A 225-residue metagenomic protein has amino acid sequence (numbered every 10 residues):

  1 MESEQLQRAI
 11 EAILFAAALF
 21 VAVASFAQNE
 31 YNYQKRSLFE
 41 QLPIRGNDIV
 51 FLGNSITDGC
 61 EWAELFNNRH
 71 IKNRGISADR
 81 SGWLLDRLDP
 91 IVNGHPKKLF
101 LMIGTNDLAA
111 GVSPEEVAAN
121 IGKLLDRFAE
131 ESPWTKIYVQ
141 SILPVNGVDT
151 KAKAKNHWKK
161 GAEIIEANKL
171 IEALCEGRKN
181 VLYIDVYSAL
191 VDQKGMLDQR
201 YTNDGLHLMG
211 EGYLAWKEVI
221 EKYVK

Functional and structural regions predicted by a protein language model:
E2-I13: Bacterial N-terminal signal peptides that target proteins for export
F15-L19, N146-K225: Catalytic His-Asp segment of secreted/periplasmic serine-dependent ester chemistry enzymes
S25-K98: Serine-esterase "nucleophile elbow" of acetyl-processing enzymes
N73, T105-V117, A154-K160: Surface-exposed cleft-lining segments at the edges of enzyme active sites
G75-S77, I103-L108, G122, I142: Cell-envelope and extracellular/periplasmic
P114-K123, I164: Charged helix-capping and loop-helix junction motifs
S132-T135: A short helix->loop->beta-strand "cap" motif at the edges of active sites that frequently abuts
